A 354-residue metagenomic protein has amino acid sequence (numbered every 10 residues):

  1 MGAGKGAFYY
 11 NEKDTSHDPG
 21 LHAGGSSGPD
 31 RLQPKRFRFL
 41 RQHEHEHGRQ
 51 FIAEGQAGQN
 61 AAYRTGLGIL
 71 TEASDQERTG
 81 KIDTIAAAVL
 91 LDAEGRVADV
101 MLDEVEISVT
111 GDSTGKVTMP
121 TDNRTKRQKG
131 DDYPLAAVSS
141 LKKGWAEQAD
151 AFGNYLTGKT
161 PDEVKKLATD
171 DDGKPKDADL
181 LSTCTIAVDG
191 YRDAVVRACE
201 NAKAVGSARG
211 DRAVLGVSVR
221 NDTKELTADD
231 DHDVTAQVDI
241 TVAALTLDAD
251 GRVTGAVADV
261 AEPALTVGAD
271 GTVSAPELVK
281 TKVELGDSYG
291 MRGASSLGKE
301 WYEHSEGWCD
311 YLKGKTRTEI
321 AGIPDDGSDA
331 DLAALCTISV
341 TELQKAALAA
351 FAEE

Functional and structural regions predicted by a protein language model:
G2-G6, G20, G24-G28, G48 (+1 more regions): Residue-identity detector for glycine
Y10-L21: Bacterial N-terminal signal peptides that target proteins for export
H17, S27-G28, L180, L332: Secretory pathway export signals and precursors
L21, P29-Q42, E46: N-terminal Sec signal peptide cleavage junction
L32, E54, G322-D325: Intrinsic disorder/low-complexity segments, especially N-terminal tails and targeting/processing regions
R38-A61: N-terminal, intrinsically disordered, polar/charged segments of Gram-positive cell-envelope systems that serve as
Q59-E354: Active-site- and interface-proximal helix/loop "cap" or "latch" segments in soluble metabolic and energy-transducing
